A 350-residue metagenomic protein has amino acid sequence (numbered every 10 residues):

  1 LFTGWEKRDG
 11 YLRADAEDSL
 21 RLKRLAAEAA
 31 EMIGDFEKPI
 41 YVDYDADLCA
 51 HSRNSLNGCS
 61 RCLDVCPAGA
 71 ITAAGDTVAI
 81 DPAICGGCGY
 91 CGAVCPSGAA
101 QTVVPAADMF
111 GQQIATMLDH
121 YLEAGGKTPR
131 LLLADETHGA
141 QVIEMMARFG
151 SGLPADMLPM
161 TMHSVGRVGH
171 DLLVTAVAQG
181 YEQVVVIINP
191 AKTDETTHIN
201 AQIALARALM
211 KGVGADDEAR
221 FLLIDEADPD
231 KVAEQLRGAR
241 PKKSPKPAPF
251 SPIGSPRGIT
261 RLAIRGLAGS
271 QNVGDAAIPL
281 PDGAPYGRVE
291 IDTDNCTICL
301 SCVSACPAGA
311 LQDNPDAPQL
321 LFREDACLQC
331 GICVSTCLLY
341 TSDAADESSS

Functional and structural regions predicted by a protein language model:
L1-V42, A46-D47, S55-N57, K127-N314 (+2 more regions): Non-ligating segments of multi-cofactor redox enzymes
D45-G69, A79-G98, R288-G309, L321-L339: Cysteine-centered iron-sulfur cluster-binding motifs in ferredoxin-type domains/subunits of redox enzymes
A73, T102, D313-N314: Short beta-strand "wing" residues that participate in macromolecule-binding interfaces
G75-D76, A317: Short glycine/acidic-rich loop motifs that flank beta-strands on beta-rich extracellular proteins
G89, P96-A100, P105, G166 (+1 more regions): Structured core of small recognition/catalytic domains
P105-E123: A contiguous, basic/glycine-rich beta-loop/short-helix subdomain that forms a polymer-engagement track
T116-L118, I199-Q202, C327: Short low-complexity, flexible loop/linker segments enriched in glycine and/or proline with clustered acidic
Y340-E347: Conserved small/polar residues in nucleotide/adenosyl-binding loops
